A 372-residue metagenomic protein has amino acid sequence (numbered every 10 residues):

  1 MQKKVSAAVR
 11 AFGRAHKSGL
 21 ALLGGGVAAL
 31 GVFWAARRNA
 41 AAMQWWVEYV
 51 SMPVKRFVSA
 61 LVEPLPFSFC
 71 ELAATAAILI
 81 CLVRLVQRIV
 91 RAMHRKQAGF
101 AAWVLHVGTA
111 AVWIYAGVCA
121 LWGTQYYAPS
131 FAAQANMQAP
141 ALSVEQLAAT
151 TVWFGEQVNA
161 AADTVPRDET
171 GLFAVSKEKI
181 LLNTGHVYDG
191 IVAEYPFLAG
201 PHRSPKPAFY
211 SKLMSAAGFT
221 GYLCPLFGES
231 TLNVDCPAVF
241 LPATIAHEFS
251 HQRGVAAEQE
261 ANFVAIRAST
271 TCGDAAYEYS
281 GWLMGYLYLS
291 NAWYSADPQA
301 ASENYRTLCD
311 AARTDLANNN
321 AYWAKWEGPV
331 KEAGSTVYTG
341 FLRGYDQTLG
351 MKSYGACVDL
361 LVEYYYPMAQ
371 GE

Functional and structural regions predicted by a protein language model:
V5, V9-G13, L85-T109: Cytoplasmic juxtamembrane regions at transmembrane-helix boundaries
V27-V90: Membrane-embedded alpha-helical segments of integral membrane proteins
P66, L241-R267: Active-site recognition of the HExxH zinc-binding catalytic motif
L79-V86, F100-A132: Transmembrane alpha-helices and immediately adjacent membrane-cytoplasm interface residues in multi-pass integral
T124-A193: Membrane-interface segments at or immediately adjacent to transmembrane helices that form the boundary between
L147, A256-A301: Post-HExxH zinc-binding segment in Zn-dependent metallohydrolases
P166-V234, A238: Auxiliary, metal-adjacent structural segments of Zn-dependent hydrolase domains
A312-E372: Pan-zinc metallopeptidase signature
